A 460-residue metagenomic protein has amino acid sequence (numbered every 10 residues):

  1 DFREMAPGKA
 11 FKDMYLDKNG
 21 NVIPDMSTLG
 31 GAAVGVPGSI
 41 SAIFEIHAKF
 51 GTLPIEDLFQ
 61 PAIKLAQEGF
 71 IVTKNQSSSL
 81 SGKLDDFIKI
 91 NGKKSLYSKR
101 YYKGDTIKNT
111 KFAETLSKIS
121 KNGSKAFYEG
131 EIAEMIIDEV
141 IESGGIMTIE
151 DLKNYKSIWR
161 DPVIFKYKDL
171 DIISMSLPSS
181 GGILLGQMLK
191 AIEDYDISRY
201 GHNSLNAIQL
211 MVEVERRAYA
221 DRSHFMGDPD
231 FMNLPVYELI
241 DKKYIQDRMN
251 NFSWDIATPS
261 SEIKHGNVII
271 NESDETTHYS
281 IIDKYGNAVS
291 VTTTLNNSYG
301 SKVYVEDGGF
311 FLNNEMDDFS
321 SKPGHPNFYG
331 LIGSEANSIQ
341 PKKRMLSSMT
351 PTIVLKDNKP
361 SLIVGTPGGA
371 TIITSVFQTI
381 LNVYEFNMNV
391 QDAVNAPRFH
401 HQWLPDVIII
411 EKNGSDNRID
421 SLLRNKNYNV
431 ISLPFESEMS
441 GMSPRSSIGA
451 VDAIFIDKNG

Functional and structural regions predicted by a protein language model:
D1-A6, K12-L16, I146-T148, A288-N358 (+2 more regions): Active-site rim segments in enzyme catalytic domains, especially the processed small/beta chain of N-terminal
D1-G123, F127-E129, A133-S176, S180 (+3 more regions): Noncatalytic scaffold domains of N-terminal-nucleophile
E56-Q67, E134-D138, H202-R216, V390-H400 (+1 more regions): Short, well-structured alpha-helical segments that form the helix of a local strand-helix-strand
I146-K168, K242, Q246-N271, L312-P351: Active-site Gly/Thr loop motif
G182-S198, V354-L362, G368-V394: M16/insulysin-pitrilysin zinc metalloprotease superfamily fold
D194-L295, Y304-G308, P323-G324, I332 (+1 more regions): Internal maturation/activation junctions in enzymes
K322, K343, E385-R445: Extended C-terminal subregions enriched in glycine
